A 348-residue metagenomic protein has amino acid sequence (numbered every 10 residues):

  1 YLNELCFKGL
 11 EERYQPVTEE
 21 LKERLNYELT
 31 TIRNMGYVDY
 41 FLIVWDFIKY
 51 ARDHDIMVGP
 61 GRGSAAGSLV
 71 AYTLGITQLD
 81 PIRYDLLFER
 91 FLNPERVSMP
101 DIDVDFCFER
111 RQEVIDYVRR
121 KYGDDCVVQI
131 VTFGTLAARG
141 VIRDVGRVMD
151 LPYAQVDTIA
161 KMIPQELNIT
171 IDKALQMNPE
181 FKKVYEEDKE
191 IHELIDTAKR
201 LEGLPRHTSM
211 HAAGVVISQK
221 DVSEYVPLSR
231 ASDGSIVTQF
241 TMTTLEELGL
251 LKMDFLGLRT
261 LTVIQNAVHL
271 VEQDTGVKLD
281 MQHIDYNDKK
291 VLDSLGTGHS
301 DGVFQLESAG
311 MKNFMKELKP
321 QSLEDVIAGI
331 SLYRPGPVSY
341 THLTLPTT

Functional and structural regions predicted by a protein language model:
Y1-L343: Alpha-helical scaffold/interaction cores of sigma-54-like transcription cofactors and many family A DNA polymerases
T344-T348: A short, hydrophobic C-terminal helix/tail in secreted or cell-surface proteins
